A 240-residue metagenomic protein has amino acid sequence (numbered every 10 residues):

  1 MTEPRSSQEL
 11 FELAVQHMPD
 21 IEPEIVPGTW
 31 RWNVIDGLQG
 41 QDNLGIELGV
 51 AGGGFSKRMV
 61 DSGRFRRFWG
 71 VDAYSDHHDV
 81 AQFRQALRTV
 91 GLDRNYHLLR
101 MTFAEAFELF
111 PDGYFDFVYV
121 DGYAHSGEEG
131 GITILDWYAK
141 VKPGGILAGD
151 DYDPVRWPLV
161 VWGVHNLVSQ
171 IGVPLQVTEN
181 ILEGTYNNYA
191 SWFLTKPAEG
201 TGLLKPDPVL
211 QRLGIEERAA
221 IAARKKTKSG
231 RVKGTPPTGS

Functional and structural regions predicted by a protein language model:
M1-S240: A short alpha-helical cap/connector motif
